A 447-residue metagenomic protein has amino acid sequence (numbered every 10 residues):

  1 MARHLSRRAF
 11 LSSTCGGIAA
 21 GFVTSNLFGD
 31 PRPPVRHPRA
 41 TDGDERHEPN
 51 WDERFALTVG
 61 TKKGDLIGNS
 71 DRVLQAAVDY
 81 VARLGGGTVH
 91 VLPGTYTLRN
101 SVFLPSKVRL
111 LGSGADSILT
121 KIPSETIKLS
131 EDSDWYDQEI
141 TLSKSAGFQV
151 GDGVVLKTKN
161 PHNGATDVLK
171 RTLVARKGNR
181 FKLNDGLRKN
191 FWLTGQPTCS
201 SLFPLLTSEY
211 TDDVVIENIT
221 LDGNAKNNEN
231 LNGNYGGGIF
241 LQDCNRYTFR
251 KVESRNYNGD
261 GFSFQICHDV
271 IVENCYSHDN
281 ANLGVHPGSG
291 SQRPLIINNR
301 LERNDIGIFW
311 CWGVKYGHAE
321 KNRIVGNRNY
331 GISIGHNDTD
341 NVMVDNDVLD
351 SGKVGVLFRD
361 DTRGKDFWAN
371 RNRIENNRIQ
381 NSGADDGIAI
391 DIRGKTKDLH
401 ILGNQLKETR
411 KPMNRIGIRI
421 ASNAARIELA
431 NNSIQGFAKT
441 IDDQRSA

Functional and structural regions predicted by a protein language model:
A2-N218, D222-N228, S446-A447: Extracellular "leader-to-stem" segments immediately downstream of a signal peptide or signal-anchor in secreted/lumenal
P33-P34, P38-R39, K397-D398, T409 (+1 more regions): Acidic, glycine- and Ser/Thr-rich low-complexity intrinsically disordered tracts in extracellular/secreted proteins
G85-G87, S106, T339, D386 (+2 more regions): Short coil/turn segments at beta-strand junctions that form active-site/ligand-binding loops
G86-G87, R99-S101, A115, T120-I122 (+11 more regions): Short glycine/acidic-rich loop motifs that flank beta-strands on beta-rich extracellular proteins
T158-R180, L187-R188, E209-E302: Right-handed parallel beta-helix
P161-T166, F309, R363-W368, D385 (+1 more regions): Short, solvent-exposed loop/turn segments that connect beta-strands within catalytic domains and beta-strand-rich
P204-E217, I239-T248, H268-I271, S291-L295 (+5 more regions): Surface-exposed loop/turn motifs in large extracellular/passenger domains
